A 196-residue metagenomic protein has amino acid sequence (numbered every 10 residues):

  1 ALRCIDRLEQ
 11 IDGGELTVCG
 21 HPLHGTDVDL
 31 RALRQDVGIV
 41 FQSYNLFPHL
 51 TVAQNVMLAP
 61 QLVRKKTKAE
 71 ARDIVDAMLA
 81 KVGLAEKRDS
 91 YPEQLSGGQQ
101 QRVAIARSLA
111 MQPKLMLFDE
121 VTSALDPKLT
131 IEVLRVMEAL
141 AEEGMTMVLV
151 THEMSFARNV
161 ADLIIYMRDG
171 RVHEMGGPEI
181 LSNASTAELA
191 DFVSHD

Functional and structural regions predicted by a protein language model:
A1-E174, P178: ABC family nucleotide-binding domain
Y166-D169, H173, P178-D196: C-terminal boundary and immediately downstream tail of ABC-type ATPase nucleotide-binding domains
